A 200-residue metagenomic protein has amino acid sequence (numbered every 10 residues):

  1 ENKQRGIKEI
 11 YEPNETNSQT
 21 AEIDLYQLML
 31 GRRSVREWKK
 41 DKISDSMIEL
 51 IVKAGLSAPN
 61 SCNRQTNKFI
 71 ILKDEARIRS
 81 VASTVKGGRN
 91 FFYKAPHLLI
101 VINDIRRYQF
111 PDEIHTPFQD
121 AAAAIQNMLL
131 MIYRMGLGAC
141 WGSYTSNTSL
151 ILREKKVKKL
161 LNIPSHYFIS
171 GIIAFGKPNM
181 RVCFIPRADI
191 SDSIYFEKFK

Functional and structural regions predicted by a protein language model:
E1-K200: Acidic, surface-exposed loops and disordered segments
